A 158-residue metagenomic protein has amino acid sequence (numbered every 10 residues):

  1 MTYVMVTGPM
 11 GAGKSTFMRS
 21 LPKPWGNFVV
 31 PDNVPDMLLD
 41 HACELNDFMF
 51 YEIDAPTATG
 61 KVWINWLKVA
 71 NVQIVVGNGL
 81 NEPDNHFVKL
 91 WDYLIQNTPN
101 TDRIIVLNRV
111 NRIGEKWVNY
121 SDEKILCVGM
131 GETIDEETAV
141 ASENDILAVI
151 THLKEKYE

Functional and structural regions predicted by a protein language model:
M1-N33: Conserved G1/Walker A P-loop phosphate-binding module
A12-G13, P56-T59, G79-D84, V110-I113 (+1 more regions): Short acidic, S/G/P-rich loop/turn micro-motifs used as interaction or catalytic elements
A42-N46, N65-V69, Q96-P99: Conserved catalytic network of the ASCE P-loop NTPase/AAA+ motor domain
E44-W63: Switch II (G3) loop of P-loop NTPases
D47, A70-Q73, E123-I125: Conserved acidic residues
G60-E82: Inter-motif core of Ras-like GTPase G domains
G79-D122: Conserved C-terminal guanine-recognition region of P-loop GTPase G domains, centered on the G4
E115-E155: Canonical P-loop GTPase G-domain recognition
